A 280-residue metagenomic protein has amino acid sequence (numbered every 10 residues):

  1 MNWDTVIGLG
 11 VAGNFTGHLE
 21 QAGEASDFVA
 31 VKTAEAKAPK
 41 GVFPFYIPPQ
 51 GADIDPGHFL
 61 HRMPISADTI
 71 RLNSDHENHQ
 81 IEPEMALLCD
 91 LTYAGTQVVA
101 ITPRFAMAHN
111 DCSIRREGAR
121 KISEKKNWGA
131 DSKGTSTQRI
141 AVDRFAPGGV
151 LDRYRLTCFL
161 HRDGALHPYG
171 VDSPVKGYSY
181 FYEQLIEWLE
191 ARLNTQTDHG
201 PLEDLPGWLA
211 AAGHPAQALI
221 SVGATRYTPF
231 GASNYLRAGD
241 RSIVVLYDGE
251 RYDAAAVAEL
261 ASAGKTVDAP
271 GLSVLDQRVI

Functional and structural regions predicted by a protein language model:
N2, A232-Y235: Residue-level "contact hotspot" at macromolecular interaction interfaces
W3-A211, A256-I280: Glycine-enriched loop-and-adjacent helix/strand subsegments that border the catalytic/binding cleft of enzyme cores
L9, L219-S221, I243-V245: Conserved active-site loop/cleft motifs that coordinate metal ions or position small ligands
T16, Y93, A224-P229, Y247-Y252: Short, charged beta-turn/beta-strand-edge "cap" motif at the junction between a beta-strand and an adjacent loop
R155-L160, G239-V245: Short conserved beta-strand and strand-loop elements enriched in small hydrophobics with frequent Asp/Gly
L193, P201-G207, I220-A232: Short alpha-helix capping/helix-loop boundary micro-motifs
P215-Q217, L236-R241: Loop/turn positions that initiate beta-strands
N234-R237, V245-V257: Conserved, short, structured surface segments that act as functional micro-motifs
